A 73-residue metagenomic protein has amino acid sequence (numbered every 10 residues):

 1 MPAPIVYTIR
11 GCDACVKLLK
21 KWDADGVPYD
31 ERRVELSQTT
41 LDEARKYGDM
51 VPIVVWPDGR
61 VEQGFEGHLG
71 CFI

Functional and structural regions predicted by a protein language model:
M1-V27: Local sequence-structure signature of Cys/Sec-based thiol-disulfide redox active-site neighborhoods
P4, A44, E62-G64: Small side chains
A14, L18, T40, G64-F65: Amphipathic alpha-helical interface surfaces
W22, A44-Y47, L69-I73: Alpha-helix C-terminal capping segments
R32-M50, R60: Thioredoxin-like thiol-disulfide oxidoreductase module
W56-I73: Non-catalytic, surface beta->alpha helical segment in thiol-disulfide oxidoreductase systems
